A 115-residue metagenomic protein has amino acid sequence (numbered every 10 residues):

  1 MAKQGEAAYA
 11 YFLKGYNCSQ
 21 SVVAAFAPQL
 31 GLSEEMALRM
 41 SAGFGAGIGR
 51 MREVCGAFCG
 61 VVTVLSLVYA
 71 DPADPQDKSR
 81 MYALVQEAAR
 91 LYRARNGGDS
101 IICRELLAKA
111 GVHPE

Functional and structural regions predicted by a protein language model:
M1-F12: Polybasic, low-complexity association/targeting segments
K14-Q20: Short acidic alpha-helix initiation/capping motifs at coil-to-helix transition points, especially at protein N-termini
C18, C55, C103: Short cysteine clusters
A24-Q29, V64, D77-E115: Amphipathic alpha-helical interface segments
F26-G43, S100: Acidic-glycine-rich active-site phosphate/pyrophosphate-binding loop
F44-M51: Transmembrane alpha-helix interface/packing and boundary motifs in multi-pass membrane proteins, characterized by
R52-G60: Conserved phosphate/anionic-ligand binding catalytic regions in large, soluble enzymes, centered on
G60-V68: DPxDG-like acidic metal-binding loop motif
